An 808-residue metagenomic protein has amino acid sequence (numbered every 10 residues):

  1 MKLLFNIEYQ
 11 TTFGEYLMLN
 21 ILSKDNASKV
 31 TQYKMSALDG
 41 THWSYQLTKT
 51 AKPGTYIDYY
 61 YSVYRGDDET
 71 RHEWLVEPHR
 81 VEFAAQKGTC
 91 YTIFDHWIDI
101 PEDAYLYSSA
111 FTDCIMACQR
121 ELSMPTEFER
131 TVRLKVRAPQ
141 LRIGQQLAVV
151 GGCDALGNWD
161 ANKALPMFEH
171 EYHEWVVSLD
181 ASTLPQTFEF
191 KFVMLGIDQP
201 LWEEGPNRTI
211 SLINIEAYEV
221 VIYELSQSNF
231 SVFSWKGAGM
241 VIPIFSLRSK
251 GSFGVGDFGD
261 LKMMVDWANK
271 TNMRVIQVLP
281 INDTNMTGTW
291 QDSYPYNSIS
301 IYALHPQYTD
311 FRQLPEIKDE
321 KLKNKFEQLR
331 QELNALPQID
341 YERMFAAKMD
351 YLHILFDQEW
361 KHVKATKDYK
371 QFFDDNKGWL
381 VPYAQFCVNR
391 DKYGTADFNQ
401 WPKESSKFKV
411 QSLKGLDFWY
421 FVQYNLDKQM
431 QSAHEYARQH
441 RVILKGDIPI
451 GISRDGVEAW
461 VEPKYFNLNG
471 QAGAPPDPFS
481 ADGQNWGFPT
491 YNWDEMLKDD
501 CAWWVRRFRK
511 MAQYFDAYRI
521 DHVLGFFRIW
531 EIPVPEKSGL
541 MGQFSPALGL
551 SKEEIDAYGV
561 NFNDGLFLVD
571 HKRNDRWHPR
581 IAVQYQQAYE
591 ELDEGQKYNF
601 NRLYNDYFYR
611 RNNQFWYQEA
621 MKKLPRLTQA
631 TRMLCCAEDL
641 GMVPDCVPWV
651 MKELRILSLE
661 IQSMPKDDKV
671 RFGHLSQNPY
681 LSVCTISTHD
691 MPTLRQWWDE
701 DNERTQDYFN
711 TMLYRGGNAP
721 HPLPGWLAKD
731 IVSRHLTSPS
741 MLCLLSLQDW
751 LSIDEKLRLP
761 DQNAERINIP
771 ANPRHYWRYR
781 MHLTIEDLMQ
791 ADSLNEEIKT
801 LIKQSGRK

Functional and structural regions predicted by a protein language model:
K2, E8-Y56, Y64-Q86, A138-Q186 (+2 more regions): Aromatic-rich carbohydrate-binding modules that target alpha-glucans
G88-E129, P139-R142, E216-R248, G254: Compositionally biased low-complexity segments at domain edges in trafficked proteins and select soluble regulators
S231-P463, D494-A502, R506-A512, I529: Acidic/aromatic-lined carbohydrate-recognition and catalytic surfaces of CAZymes acting on diverse glycans
G237-V241, V275, R441-K445, A517-R519 (+4 more regions): Structural preference for beta-strand elements that scaffold enzyme active sites
D292-E320, E458-G483, S538-D564, I656-D668: Acidic, His- and aromatic-enriched active-site or binding-groove loops in soluble protein domains that engage sugars
K361, A365-D368, F372, G595-L757 (+1 more regions): Conserved alpha/beta catalytic core and glycan-binding cleft of carbohydrate-active enzymes
L426-Q439, D500-C646, L654: Active-site neighborhood of glycoside hydrolase catalytic domains
S752-L788: Low-complexity, glycine/alanine/valine/leucine- and proline-rich hydrophobic stretches
